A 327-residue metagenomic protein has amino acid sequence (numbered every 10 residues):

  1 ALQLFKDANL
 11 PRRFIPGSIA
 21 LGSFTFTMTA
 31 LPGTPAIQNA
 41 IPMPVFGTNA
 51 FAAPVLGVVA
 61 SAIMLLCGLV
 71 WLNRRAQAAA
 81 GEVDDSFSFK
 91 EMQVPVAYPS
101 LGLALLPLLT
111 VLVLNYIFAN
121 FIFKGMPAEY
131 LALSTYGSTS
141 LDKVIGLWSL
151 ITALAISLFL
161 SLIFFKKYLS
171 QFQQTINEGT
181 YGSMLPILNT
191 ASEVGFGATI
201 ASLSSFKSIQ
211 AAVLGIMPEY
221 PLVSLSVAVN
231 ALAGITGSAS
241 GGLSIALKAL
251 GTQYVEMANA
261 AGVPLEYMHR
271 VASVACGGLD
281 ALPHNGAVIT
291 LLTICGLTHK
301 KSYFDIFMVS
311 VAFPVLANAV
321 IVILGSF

Functional and structural regions predicted by a protein language model:
A1-Q3, I187-I200, I216-E256, A260: Hydrophobic alpha-helical transmembrane segments of multi-pass integral membrane proteins, predominantly secondary
A1-T34, N39-G47, S238-V274, C295: Hydrophobic transmembrane alpha-helices that form the pore/transport pathway of multi-pass ion and small-solute
A8-I15, L147, T180-P186, A211-A228 (+1 more regions): Membrane-interfacial loop-to-helix junctions in multi-pass transporters
N9, T180, L291-A312: Interfacial loop-to-transmembrane junctions
A20-L31, G57-G68, G197-A198, L232-S238 (+2 more regions): Helix-loop-helix module between adjacent transmembrane segments
V45, V55-T175, T290, I294-C295 (+1 more regions): Long, contiguous bundles of hydrophobic transmembrane helices that form the permeation core of multi-pass
P54-V58, L101-L105, I151-T152, I187 (+4 more regions): Hydrophobic alpha-helical transmembrane segments
L141-K207, A231, I235: Core transmembrane alpha-helical segments of multi-pass membrane transporters/permeases
